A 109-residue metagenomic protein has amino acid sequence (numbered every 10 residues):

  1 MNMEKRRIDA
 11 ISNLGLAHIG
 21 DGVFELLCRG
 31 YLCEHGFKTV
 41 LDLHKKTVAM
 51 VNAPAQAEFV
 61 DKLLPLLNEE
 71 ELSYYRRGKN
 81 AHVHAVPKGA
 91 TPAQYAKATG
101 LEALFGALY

Functional and structural regions predicted by a protein language model:
M1-Y109: Double-stranded RNA-binding/processing signature
